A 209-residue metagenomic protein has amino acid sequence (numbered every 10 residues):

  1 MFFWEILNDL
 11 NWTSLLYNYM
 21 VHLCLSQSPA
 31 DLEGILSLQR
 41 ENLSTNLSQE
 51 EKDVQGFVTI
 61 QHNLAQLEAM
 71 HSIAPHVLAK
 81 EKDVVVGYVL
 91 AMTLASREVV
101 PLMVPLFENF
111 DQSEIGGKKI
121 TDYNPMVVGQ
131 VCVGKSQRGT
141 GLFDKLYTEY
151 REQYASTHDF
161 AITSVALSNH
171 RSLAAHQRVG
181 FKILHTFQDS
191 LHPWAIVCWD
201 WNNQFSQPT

Functional and structural regions predicted by a protein language model:
M20-S37, S44-Q49: A short beta-loop-alpha structural element at the N-terminal edge of CoA-dependent acyl/N-acetyltransferase catalytic
L43-L64: Conserved GNAT-fold acetyl-CoA-binding loop/helix
A65-L78, L94-P101, V127: A short helix-loop-beta-strand connector motif used in the catalytic cores of GNAT acetyltransferases and, in some
L90-Q130: Conserved acyl-donor/pantetheine-binding loop and adjacent beta-alpha core of acyl/acetyltransferases and related
M126, Y154-A166: Conserved GNAT acetyl-CoA-binding A-motif
V131-R138, T163-L173: Conserved beta-strand-loop-alpha-helix junction that forms the acyl-donor binding cleft
V133, R138-E152, R178: Conserved acetyl-CoA-binding loop-helix of GNAT-fold acetyltransferases
D144, L167-H185: Conserved active-site alpha-helix within GNAT-family acetyltransferase domains
